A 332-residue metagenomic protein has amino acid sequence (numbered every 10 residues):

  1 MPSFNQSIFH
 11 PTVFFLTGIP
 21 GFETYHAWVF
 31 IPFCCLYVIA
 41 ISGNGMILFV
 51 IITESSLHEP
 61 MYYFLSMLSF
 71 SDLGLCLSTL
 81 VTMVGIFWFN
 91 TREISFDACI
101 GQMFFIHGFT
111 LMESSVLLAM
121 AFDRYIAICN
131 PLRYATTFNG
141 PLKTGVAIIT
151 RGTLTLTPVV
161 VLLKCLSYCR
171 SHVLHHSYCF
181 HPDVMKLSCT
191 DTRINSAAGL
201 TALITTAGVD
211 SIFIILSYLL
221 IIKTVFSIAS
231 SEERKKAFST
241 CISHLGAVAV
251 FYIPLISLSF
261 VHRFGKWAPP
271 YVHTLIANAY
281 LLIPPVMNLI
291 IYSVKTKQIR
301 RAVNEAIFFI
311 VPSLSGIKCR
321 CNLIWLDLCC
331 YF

Functional and structural regions predicted by a protein language model:
M1-F332: Transmembrane helical core of 7TM receptor-like proteins
